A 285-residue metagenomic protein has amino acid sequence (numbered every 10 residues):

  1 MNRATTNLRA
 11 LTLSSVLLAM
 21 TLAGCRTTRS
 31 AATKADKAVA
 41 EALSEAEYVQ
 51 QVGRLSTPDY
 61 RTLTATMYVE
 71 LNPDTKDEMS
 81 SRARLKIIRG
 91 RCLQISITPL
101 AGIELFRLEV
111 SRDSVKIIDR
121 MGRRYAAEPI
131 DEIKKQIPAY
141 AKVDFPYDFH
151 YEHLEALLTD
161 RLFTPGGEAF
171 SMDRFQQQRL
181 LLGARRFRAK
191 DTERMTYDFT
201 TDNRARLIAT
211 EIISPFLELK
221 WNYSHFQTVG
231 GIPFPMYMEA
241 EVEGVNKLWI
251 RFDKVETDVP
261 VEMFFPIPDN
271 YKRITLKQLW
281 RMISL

Functional and structural regions predicted by a protein language model:
M1-C25: Sec-dependent bacterial lipoprotein signal peptides
C25-M79, K272-L285: N-terminal leader/targeting segments and the immediate start of mature chains
T27, F163, G167-L276: Gly/Pro-enriched, hydrophobic low-complexity segments that function as extracytoplasmic propeptides/linkers
L55-L63, D74-M79, K86-R91, L108 (+2 more regions): Edge/loop elements at the starts and ends of beta-strands within beta-rich repeat scaffolds
Y68-D74, L100, G122, I212 (+2 more regions): Hydrophobic lipid-interacting interfaces of membrane-associated proteins
E78-R84, Q94, I103-F106, L158-R161 (+1 more regions): Low-complexity, intrinsically disordered segments exposed to solvent
C92-E152: An acidic-aromatic
I130-D173, W280-L285: C-terminal low-complexity, charged extensions that often adopt amphipathic alpha-helices
